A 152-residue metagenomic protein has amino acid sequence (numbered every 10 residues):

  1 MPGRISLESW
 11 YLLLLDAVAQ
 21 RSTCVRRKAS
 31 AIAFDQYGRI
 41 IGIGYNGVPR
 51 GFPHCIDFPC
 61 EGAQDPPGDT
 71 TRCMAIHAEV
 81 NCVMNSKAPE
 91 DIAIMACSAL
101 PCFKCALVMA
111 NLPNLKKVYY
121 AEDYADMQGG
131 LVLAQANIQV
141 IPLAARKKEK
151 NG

Functional and structural regions predicted by a protein language model:
M1-G152: Zinc-dependent deaminase catalytic domain
